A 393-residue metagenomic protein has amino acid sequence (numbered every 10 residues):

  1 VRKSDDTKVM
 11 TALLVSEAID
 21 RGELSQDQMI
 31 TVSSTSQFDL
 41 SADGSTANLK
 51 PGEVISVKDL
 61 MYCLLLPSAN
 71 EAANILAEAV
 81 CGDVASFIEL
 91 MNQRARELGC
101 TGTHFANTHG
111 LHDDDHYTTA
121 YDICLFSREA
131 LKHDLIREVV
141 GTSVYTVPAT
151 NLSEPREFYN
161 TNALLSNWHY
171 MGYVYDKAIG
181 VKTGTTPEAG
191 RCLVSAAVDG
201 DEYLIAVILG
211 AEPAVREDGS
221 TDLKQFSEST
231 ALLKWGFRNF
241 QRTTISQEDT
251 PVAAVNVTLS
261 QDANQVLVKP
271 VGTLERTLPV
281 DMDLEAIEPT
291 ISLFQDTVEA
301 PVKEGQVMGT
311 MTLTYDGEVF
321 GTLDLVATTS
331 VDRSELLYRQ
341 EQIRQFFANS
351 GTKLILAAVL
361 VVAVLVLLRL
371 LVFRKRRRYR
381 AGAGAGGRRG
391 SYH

Functional and structural regions predicted by a protein language model:
V1-D134, V139: Active-site-adjacent loops and short helices of periplasmic peptidoglycan-processing enzymes
C100-H104, D114-Y117, Y121-G382, Y392: Domain-terminus/edge residues, biased toward the C-terminal soluble/receptor-binding domains of extracytoplasmic
